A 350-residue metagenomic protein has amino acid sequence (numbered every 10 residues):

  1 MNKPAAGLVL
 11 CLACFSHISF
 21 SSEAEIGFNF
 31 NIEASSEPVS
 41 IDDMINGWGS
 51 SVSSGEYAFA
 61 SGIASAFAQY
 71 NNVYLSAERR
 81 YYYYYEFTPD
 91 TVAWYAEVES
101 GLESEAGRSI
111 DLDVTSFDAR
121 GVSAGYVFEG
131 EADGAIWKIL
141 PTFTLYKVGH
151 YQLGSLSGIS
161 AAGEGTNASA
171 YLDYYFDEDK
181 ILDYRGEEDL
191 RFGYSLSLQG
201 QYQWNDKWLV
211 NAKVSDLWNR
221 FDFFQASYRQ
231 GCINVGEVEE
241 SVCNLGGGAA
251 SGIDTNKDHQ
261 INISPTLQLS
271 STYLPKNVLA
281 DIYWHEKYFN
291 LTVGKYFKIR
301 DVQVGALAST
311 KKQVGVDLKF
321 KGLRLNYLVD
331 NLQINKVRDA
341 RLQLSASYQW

Functional and structural regions predicted by a protein language model:
M1-G7: Bacterial N-terminal signal peptides that target proteins for export
V9-S16: Bacterial N-terminal signal peptides
S22-G186, Q230-G247, L269, L328-Q343 (+1 more regions): A subset of solvent-exposed loop/turn segments in beta-rich extracellular surface proteins, enriched in glycine
I26-I32, L75-A77, I139-F143, V210-D216 (+5 more regions): Membrane-embedded beta-strand positions of outer-membrane beta-barrel proteins
F59-S61, F117-G121, R191-S195, S264 (+3 more regions): Membrane-spanning beta-strands of outer-membrane beta-barrel proteins
S61-Y70, V122-A132, P141, L196-Y202 (+6 more regions): Residues on the lipid-exposed face of transmembrane beta-strands in outer-membrane beta-barrel proteins
L156-Y228: Loop-centered beta-sheet repeat module
F224-W350: Outer membrane beta-barrel transmembrane domains
